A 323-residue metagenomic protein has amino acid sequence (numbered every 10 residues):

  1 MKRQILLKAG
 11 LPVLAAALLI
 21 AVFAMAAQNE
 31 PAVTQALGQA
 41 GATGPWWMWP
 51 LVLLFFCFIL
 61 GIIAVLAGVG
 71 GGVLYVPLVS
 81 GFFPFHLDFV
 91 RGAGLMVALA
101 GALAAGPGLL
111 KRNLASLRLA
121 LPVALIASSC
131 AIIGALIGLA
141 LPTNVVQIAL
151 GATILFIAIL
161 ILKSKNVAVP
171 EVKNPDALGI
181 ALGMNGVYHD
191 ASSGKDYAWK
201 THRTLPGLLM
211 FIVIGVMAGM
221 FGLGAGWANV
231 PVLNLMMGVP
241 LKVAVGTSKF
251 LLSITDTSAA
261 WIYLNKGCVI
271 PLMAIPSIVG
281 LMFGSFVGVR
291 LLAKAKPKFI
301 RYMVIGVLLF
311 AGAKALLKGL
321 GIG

Functional and structural regions predicted by a protein language model:
M1-L60, G81, L87, K111-G215 (+2 more regions): Juxtamembrane transmembrane-helix boundary motif
L60-A64, I214-G219, T255, A259 (+1 more regions): Hydrophobic transmembrane alpha-helices of secondary-active solute transporters
I63-V73, A218-G226: Short helix-coil transition sites and intra-membrane helix breaks within transmembrane domains of multi-pass
G68, A105, A131, A259 (+1 more regions): Conserved kink/hinge residues within transmembrane alpha-helices of Major Facilitator Superfamily
Y75-F89, F211, G219, A228-V243: Interfacial segments of multi-pass membrane proteins
V76-P77, L103-L114, A198, M217-G219 (+2 more regions): Generic transmembrane alpha-helix signature in multi-pass membrane proteins, especially transporters/channels
R91, V245-K249: Small-residue hotspots at the loop-to-helix junctions and early N-terminal turns of transmembrane alpha-helices
A100-G106, V279-G284: Central cavity-lining transmembrane alpha-helices of secondary-active solute carriers, predominantly the Major
